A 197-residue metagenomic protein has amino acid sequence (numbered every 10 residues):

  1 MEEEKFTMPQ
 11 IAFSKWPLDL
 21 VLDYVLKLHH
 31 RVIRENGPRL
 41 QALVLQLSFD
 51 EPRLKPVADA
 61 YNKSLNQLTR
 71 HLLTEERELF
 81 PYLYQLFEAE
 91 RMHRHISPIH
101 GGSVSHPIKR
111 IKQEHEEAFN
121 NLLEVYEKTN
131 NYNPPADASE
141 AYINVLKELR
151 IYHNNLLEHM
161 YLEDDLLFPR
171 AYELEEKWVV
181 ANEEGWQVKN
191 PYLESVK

Functional and structural regions predicted by a protein language model:
M1-K197: Small-residue-biased structural context
